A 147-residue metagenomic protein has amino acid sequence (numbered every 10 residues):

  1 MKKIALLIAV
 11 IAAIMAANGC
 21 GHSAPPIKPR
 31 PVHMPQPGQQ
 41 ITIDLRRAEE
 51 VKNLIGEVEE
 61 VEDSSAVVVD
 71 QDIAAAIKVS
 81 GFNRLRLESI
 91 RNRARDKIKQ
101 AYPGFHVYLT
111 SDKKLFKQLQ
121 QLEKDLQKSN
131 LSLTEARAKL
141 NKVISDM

Functional and structural regions predicted by a protein language model:
M1-I4: Positively charged n-region of N-terminal signal peptides that target proteins for export
M15-G19: C-terminal motif of bacterial Sec signal peptides marking the signal peptidase cleavage site
G21-A24: Bacterial signal peptide processing site
K28-E62: N-proximal, solvent-exposed amphipathic alpha-helical segments enriched in charged/polar residues
A48-L54, R84-H106: Short, non-transmembrane amphipathic alpha-helical segments
G56-A76, S111: Short edge beta-strands and adjacent turn/loop segments
Q71-N83, L115-L119: Short glycine/threonine-rich beta-strand-turn micro-motifs
R95, K99-M147: C-terminal low-complexity, charged extensions that often adopt amphipathic alpha-helices
